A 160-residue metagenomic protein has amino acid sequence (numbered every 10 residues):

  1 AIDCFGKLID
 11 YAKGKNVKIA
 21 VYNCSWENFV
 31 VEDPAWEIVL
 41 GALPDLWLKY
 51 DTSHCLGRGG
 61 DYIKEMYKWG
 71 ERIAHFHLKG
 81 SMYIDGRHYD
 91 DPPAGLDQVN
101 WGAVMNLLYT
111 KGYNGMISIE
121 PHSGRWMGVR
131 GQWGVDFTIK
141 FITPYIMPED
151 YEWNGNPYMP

Functional and structural regions predicted by a protein language model:
A1-L48, N156: Active-site acidic/histidine proton-transfer and metal-coordination neighborhood in alpha/beta enzyme cores
I2-C4, I9-K13, A20, S53 (+3 more regions): Small-side-chain structural scaffolding
E32-Y50, L56-P160: Histidine-acidic metal/acid-base catalytic patches
